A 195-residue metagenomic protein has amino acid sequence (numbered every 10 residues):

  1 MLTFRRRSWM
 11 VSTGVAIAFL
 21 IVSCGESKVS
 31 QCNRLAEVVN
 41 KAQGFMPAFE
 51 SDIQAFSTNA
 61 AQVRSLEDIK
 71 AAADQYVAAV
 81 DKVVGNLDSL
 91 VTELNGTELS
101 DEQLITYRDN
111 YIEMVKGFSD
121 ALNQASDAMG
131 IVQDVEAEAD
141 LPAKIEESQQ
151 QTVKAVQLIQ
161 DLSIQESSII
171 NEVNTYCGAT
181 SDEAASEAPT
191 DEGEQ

Functional and structural regions predicted by a protein language model:
L2-V11: Bacterial N-terminal signal peptides that target proteins for export
L20-S23: C-terminal motif of bacterial Sec signal peptides marking the signal peptidase cleavage site
G25, I53-Q62, L90-L99: Short, charge-rich amphipathic alpha-helices with coiled-coil/heptad character
K28-A79, D120-Q195: C-terminal amphipathic alpha-helix
V77, N86-I112, A128-Q133: Short, solvent-exposed, charged loop/turn and helix-capping segments that join or cap alpha-helices on peripheral
